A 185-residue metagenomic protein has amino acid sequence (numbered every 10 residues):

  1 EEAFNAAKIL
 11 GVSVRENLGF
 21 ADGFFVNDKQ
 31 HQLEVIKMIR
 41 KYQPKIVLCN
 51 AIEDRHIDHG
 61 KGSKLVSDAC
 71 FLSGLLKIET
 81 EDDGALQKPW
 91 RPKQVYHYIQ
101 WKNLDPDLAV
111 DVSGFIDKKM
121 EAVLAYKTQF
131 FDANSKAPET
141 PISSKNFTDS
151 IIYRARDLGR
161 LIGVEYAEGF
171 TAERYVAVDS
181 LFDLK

Functional and structural regions predicted by a protein language model:
E1-M38: Core alpha/beta nucleotide-donor-binding catalytic domains of modification enzymes
D28-K185: Metal-dependent de-N-acetylase/amidase catalytic core
